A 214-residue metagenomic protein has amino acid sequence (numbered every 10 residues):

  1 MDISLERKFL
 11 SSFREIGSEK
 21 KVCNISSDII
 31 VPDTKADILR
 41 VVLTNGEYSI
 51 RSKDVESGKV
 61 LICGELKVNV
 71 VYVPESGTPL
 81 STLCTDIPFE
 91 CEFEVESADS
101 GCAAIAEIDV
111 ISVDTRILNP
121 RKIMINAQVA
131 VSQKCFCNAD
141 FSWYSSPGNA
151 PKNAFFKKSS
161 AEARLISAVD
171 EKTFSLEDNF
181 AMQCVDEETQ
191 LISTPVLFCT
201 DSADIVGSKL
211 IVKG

Functional and structural regions predicted by a protein language model:
M1-G214: Viral structural modules
